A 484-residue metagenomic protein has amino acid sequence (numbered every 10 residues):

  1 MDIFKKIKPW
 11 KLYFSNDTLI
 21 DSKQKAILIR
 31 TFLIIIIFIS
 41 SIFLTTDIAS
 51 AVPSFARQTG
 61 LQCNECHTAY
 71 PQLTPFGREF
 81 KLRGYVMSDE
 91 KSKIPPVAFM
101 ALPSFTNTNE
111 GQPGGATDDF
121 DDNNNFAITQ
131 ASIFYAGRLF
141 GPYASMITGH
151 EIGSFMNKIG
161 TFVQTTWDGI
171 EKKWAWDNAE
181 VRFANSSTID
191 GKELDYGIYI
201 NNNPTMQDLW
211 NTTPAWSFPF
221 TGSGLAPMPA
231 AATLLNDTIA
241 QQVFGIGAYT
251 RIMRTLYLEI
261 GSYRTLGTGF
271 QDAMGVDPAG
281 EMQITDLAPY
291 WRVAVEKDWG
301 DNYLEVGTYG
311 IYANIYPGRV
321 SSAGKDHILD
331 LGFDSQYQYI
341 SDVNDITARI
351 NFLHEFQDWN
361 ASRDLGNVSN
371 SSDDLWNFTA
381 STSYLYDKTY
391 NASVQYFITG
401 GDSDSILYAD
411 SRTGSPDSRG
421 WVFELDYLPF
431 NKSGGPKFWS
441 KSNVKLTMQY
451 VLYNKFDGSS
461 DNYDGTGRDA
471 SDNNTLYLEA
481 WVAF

Functional and structural regions predicted by a protein language model:
M1-L28: N-terminal secretory signal peptides that target proteins for export/translocation
I37-I48: C-terminal segment of classical bacterial N-terminal signal peptides
G60-Y70: The canonical Cys-X-X-Cys-His
Q62, F423-P429, A470-F484: Outer-membrane beta-barrel "beta-signal"
T74-P75, V97-E110, D118-T268, T285-D301 (+7 more regions): Outer membrane beta-barrel
S104-E110, T166-K172, N203-Q207, Y263-A279 (+5 more regions): Sequence/structural signature of outer-membrane beta-barrel proteins
F120-N125, G169-A175, N236-A240, P278-D286 (+5 more regions): Replace "Gram-negative outer membrane beta-barrel proteins" with "bacterial and organellar outer membrane beta-barrel
Y303-N431: Detector for outer-membrane/organellar transmembrane beta-barrel domains, recognizing the amphipathic beta-strand
